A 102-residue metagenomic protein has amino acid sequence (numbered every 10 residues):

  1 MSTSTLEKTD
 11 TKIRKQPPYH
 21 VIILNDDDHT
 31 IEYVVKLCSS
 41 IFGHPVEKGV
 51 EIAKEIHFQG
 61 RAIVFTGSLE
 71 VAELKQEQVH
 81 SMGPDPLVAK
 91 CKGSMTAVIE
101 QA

Functional and structural regions predicted by a protein language model:
M1-A102: Terminal domain-initiation and capping elements
